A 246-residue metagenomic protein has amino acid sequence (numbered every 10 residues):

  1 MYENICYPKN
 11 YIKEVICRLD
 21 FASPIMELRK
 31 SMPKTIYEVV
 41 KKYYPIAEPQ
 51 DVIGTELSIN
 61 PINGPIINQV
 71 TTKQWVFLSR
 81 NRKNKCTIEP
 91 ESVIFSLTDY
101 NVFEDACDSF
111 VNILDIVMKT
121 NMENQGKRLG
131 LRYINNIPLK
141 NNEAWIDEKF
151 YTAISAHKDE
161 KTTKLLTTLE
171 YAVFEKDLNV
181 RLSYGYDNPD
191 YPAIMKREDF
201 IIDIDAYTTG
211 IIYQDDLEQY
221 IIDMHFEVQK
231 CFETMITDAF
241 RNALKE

Functional and structural regions predicted by a protein language model:
M1-I88, Y171-E175, L244: N-terminal low-complexity, intrinsically disordered segments
N4, T71-L78, R128-D199, D203: Aromatic/basic-lined ligand-recognition segments that form π-stacking hydrophobic pockets flanked by Lys/Arg to engage
Y11-R18, N84-Y100, G126-I134, K196-Y207: Glycine-rich, often proline-containing surface loops adjacent to acidic residues and nearby aromatics that form
P33-K42, D105-V117: Amphipathic alpha-helical segments
S58-I59, R128-N136, D238-E246: Short, highly charged C-terminal tails/helix-capping segments
F77-D115: Hydrophobic alpha-helical segments and helix pairs
C107, V111-P138: Surface-exposed beta-loop interaction hotspot
D199-E246: Long, compositionally biased interface segments
